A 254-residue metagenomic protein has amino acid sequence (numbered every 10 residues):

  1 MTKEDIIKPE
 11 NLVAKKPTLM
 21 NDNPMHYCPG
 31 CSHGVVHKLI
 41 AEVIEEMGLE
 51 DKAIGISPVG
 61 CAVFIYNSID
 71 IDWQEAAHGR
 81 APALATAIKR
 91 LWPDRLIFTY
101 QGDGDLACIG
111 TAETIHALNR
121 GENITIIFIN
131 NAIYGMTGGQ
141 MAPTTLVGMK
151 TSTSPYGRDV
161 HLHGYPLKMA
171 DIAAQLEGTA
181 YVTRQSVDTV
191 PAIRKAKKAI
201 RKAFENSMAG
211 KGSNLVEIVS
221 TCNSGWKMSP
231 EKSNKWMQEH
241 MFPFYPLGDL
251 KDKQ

Functional and structural regions predicted by a protein language model:
M1-F98, A209: Thiamine diphosphate
M1-V13, D22, M208-Q254: Flexible, low-complexity linker and terminal segments
K15, A142-A209: Conserved thiamine diphosphate
K52-G55, R95-F98, N123-I127, D171 (+2 more regions): Structural motif
V59-C61, N131-I133, T189, I218-G225: Glycine-rich beta-alpha junction loops
V59-G135, K198-K202: Thiamine diphosphate
I71-Q74, A117, A142-L146, K232-K235: Short, hinge-like loop/turn segments at secondary-structure boundaries
T111-H116, M136-K150: Active-site-proximal loop->helix
